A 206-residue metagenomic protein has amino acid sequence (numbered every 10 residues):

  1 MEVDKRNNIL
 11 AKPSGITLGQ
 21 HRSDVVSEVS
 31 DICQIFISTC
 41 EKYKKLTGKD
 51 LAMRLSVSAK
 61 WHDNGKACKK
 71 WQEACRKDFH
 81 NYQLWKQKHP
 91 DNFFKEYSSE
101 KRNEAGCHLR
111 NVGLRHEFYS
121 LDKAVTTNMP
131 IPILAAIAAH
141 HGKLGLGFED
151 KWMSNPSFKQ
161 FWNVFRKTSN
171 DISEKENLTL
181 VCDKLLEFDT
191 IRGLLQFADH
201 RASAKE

Functional and structural regions predicted by a protein language model:
M1-L46, F118-Y119, A135: Helicase-associated low-complexity regulatory tails and linkers flanking the ATPase motor
N7-S14, T47-E206: Divalent metal-dependent catalytic cores for phosphoryl transfer on phosphate-bearing substrates
